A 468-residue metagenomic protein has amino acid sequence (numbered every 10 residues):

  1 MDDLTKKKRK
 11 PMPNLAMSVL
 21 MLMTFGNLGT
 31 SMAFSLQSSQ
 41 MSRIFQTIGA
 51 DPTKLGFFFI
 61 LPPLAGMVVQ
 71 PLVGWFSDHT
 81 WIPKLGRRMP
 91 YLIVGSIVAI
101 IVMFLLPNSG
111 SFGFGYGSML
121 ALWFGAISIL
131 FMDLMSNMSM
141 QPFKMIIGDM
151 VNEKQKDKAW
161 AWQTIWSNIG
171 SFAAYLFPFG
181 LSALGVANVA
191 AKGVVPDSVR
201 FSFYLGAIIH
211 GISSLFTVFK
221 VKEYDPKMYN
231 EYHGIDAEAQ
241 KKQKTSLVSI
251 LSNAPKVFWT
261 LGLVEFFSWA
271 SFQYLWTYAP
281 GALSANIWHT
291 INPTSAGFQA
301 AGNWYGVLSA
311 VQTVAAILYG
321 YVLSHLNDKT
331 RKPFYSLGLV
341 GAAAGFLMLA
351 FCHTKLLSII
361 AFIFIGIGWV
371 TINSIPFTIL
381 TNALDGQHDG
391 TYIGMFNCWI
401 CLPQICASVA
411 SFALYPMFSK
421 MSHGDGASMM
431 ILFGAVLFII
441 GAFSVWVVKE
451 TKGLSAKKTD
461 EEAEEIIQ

Functional and structural regions predicted by a protein language model:
M1-M17, G110, G115-S128, S136-K144 (+3 more regions): Intracellular loop-helix junctions on the cytosolic face of multi-pass helical membrane proteins
T5-A65, T260, V264, S268-N292: Helix-loop boundary and gating motifs at the non-cytosolic
P52-T53, E153-I165, L384-F396: Loop-to-transmembrane helix entry/capping segments in MFS-fold secondary transporters and related SLC/MFSD carriers
V68-K84, L318-R331, Y415: Helix-to-loop junctions at the C-terminal end of transmembrane segments in multipass secondary transporters
L92-S118, V340-H353: C-terminal ends and interior cores of transmembrane alpha-helices in multi-pass membrane transporters/permeases
M138-V151, T371-D385: Intracellular juxtamembrane helix-capping segments at the cytosolic ends of symmetry-related transmembrane helices
K332-I375: C-terminal transmembrane helical hairpin of 12-TM major facilitator-type secondary transporters
Q387-F418: A late C-terminal transmembrane helix in Major Facilitator Superfamily
